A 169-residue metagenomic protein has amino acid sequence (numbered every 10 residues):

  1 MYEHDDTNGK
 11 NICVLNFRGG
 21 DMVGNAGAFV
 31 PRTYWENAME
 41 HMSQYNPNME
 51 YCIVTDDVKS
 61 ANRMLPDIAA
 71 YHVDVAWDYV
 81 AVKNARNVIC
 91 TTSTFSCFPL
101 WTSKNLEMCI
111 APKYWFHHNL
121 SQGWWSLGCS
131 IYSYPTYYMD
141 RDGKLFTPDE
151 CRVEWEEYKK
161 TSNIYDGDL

Functional and structural regions predicted by a protein language model:
M1-W77, N84, T161-L169: Core catalytic architecture of nucleotide-activated donor-dependent transferases building glycoconjugates
T7, T33, T55, T91-T94 (+4 more regions): Residue-identity detector for threonine
F17, F29, F95-F98, F116 (+1 more regions): Phenylalanine-focused residue identity feature
A26-G27, S43, Y71, N87 (+3 more regions): Alpha-helical protein-protein interaction elements
S43-G128: Donor-binding and catalytic core of enzymes assembling or modifying cell-surface/extracellular glycoconjugates
N119-L169: Leloir-type glycosyltransferase catalytic cores
